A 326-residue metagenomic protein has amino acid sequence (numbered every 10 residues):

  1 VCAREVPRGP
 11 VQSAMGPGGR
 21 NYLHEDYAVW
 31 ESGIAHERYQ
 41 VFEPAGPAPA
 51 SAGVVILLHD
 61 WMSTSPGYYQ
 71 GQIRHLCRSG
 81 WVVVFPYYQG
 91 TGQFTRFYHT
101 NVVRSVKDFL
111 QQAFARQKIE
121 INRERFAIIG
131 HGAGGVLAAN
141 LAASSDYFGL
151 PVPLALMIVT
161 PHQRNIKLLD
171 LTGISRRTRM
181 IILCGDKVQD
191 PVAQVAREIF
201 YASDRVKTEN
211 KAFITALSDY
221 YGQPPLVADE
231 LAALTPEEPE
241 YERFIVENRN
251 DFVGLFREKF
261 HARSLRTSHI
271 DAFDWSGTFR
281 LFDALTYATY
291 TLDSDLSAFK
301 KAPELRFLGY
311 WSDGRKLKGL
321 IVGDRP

Functional and structural regions predicted by a protein language model:
C2-A50: N-terminal cap/lid segment of alpha/beta-hydrolase-fold proteins
G46-A50, F97-A133: Gly/Ser-rich "nucleophile elbow"/oxyanion-hole loop immediately N-terminal to the catalytic nucleophile in hydrolases
S51-D60: Short beta-strand element of the alpha/beta-hydrolase
W61, V82, Y87-T91: Short beta-to-alpha linker loops that shape the active-site pocket of alpha/beta-hydrolase fold enzymes
P66-F85: Short amphipathic alpha-helix adjacent to the substrate-entry channel of hydrolases
G135-F148: Short glycine-enriched nucleophile-adjacent loop and the immediately C-terminal alpha-helix near the catalytic center
P151-V227: The feature captures the conserved acid-bearing segment of alpha/beta-hydrolase catalytic domains
E198-P326: C-terminal catalytic-base region of ester-bond hydrolases, centering on the histidine of the charge-relay
